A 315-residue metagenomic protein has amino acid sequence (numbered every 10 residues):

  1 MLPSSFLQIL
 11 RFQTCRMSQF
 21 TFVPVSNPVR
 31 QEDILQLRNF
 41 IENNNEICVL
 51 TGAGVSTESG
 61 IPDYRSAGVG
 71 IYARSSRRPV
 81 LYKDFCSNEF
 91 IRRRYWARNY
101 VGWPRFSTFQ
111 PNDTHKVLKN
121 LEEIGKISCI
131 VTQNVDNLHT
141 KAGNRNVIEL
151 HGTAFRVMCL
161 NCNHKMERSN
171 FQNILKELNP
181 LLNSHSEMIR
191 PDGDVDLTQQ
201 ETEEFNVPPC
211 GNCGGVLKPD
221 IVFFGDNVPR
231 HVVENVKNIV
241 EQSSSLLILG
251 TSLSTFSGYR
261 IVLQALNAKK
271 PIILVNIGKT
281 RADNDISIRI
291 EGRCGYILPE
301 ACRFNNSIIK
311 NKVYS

Functional and structural regions predicted by a protein language model:
M1-S315: Conserved catalytic core of sirtuin-type NAD+-dependent deacylases
